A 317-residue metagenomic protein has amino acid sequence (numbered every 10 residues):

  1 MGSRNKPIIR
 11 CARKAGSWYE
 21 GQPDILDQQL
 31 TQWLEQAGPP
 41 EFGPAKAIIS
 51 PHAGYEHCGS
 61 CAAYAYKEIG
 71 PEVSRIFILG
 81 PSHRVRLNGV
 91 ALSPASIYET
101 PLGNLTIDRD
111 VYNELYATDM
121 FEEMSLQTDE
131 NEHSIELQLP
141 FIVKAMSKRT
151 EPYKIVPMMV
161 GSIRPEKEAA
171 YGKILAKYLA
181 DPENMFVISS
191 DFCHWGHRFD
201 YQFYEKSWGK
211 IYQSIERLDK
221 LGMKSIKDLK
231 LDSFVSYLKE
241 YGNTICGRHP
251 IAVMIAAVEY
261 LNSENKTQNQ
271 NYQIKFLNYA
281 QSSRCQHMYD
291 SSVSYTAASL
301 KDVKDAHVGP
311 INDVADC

Functional and structural regions predicted by a protein language model:
R4-A256, Y260-Q270, Y279-S282, Q286 (+1 more regions): Active-site histidine-anchored catalytic micro-motif
N271-D305: Caspase-like cysteine protease fold
